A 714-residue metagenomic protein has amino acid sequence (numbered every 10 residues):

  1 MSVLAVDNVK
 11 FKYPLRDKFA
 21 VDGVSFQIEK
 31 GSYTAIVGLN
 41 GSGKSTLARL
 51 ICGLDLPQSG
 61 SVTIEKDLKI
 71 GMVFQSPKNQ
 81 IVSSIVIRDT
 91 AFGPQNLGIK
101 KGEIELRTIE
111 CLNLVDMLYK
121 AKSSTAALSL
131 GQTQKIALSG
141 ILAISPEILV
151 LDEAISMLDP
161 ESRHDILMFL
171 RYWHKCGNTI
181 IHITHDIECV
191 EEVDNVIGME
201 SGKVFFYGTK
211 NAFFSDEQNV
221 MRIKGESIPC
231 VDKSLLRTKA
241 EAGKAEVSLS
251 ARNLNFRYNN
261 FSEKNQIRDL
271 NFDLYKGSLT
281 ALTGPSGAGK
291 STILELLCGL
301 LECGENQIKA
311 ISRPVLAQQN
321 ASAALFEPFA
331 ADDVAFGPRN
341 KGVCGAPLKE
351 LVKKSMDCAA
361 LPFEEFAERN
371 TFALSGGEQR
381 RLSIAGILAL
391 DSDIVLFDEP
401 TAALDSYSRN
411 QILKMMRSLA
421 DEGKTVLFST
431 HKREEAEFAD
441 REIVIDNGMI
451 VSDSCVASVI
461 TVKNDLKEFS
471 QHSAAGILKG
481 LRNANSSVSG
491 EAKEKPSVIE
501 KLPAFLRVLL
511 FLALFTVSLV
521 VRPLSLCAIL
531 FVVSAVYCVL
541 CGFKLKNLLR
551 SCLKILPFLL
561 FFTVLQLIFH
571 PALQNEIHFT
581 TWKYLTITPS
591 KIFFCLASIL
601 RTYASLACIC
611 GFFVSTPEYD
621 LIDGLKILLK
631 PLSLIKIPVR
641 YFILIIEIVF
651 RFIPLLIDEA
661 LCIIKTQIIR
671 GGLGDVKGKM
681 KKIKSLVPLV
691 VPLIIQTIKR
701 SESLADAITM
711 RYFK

Functional and structural regions predicted by a protein language model:
M1-V6, F11-G23, K244-A251, F256-D269 (+1 more regions): A short, flexible loop at the N-terminus of ABC-type nucleotide-binding domains that lies
V37-L39, T283-P285: The feature captures the beta-strand-to-loop junction immediately N-terminal to the Walker
G102-K120, P347-E365: Conserved ABC ATPase "signature" region
S124-L128, Q132, N370-L374, E378: Conserved ABC ATPase signature
L149-E153, V395-D398: Catalytic Walker B motif of ABC-type/P-loop ATPase nucleotide-binding domains
D159, D405: ABC-family nucleotide-binding domains
F469-I627: N-terminal transmembrane hairpin
